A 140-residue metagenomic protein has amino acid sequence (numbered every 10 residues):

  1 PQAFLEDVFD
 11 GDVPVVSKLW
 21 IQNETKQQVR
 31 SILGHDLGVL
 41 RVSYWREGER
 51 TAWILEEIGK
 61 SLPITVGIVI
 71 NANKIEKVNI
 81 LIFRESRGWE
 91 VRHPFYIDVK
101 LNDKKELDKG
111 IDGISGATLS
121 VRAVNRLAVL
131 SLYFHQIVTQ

Functional and structural regions predicted by a protein language model:
P1-T118, R122, R126, L130-Q140: Flexible, solvent-exposed loop/hinge segments and secondary-structure transition points
